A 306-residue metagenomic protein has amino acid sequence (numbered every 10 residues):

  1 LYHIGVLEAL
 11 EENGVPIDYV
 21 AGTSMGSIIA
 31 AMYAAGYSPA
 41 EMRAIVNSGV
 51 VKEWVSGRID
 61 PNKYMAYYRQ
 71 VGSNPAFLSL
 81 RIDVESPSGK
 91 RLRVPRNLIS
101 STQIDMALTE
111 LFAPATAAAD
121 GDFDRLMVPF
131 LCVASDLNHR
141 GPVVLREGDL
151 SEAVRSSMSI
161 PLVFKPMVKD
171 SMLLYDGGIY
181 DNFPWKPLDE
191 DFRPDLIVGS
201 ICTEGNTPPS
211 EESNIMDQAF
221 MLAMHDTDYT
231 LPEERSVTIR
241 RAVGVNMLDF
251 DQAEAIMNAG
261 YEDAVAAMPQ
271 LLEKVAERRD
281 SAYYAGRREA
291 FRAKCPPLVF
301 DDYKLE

Functional and structural regions predicted by a protein language model:
L1-T23, A31-E306: Patatin-like phospholipase
